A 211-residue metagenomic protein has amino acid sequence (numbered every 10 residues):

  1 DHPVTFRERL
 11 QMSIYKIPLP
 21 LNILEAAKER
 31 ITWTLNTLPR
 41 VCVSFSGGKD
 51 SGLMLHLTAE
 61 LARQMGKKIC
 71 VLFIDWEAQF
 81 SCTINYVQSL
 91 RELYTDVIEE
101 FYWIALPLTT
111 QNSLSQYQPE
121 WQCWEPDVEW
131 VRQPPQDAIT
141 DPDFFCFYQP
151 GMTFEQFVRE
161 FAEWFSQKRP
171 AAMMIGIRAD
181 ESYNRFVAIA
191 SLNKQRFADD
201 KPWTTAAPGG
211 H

Functional and structural regions predicted by a protein language model:
H2-H211: ATP-dependent adenylation/nucleotidyltransferase module used to activate substrates
